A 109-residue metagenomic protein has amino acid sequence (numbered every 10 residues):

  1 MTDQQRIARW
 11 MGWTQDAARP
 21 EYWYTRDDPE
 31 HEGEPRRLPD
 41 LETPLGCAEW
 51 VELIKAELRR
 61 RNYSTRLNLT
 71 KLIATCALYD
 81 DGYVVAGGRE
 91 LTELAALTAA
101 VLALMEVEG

Functional and structural regions predicted by a protein language model:
M1-G109: Glycine-rich anion-binding surface patch
